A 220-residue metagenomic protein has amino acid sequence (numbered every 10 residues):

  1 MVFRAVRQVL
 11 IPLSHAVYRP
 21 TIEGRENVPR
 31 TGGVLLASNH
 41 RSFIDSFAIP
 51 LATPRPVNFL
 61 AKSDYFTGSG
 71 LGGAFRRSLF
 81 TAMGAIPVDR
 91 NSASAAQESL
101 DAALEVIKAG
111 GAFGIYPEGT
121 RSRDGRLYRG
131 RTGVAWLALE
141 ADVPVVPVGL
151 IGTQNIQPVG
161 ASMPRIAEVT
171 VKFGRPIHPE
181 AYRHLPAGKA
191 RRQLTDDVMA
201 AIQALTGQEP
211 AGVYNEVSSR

Functional and structural regions predicted by a protein language model:
V2, Q97-R220: Non-catalytic C-terminal accessory region of glycerolipid acyltransferases and related lyso-lipid remodeling enzymes
F3, V9-H40: Helix-to-loop junction immediately C-terminal to a conserved catalytic motif
L13-H15, L79-F80, V106, A138: A generic structural signal for well-ordered alpha-helical segments
H15, R30-A93: Catalytic core of membrane glycerolipid acyltransferases/transacylases, capturing the structured, soluble-facing
H15-I22, A95-Q97, T153-N155: Short gly/ser/thr-rich secondary-structure transition/capping motifs
P20-R25, I44-S46, G72-G73, L100-A102 (+2 more regions): A generic local structural motif
G24, N39, A61-K62, G84 (+2 more regions): A secondary-structure boundary/capping signal
